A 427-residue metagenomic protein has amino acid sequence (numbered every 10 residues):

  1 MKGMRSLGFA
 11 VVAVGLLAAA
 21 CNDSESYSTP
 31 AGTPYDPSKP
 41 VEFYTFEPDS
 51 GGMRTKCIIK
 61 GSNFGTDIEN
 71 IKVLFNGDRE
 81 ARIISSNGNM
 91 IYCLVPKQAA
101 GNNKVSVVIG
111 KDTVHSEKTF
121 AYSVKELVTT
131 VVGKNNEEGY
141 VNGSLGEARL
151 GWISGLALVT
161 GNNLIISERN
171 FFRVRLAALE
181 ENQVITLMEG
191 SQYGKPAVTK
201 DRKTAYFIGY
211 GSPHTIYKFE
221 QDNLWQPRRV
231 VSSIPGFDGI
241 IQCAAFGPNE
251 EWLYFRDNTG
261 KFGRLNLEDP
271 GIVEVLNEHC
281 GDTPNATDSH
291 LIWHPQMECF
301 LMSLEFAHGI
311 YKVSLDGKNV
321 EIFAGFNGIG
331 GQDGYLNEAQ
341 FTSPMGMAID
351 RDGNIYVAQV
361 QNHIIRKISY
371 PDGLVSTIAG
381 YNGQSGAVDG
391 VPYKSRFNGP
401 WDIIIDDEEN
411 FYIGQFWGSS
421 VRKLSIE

Functional and structural regions predicted by a protein language model:
L17-A20: C-terminal motif of bacterial Sec signal peptides marking the signal peptidase cleavage site
N22-T66, D112-V124, T129: Beta-strand/beta-sandwich contexts
I59, V124-S154, E181-G194, D222-Q242 (+3 more regions): Gly/Pro-rich loop segments of beta-rich domains
L158-G161, V198-R202, F246-E250, W293-M297 (+2 more regions): Residue-level detector of Asp-centered blade-edge/turn motifs that repeat once per structural unit in beta-propeller
G161, E168-R169, I208-S212, N249 (+5 more regions): Short loop/turn segments immediately following the C-termini of beta-strands
N163-I166, T204-F207, W252-F255, C299-M302 (+2 more regions): Conserved beta-propeller blade signature
F172-L176, H214-K218, G260-R264, H308-K312 (+2 more regions): A short loop-to-beta-strand structural motif that recurs across blades of beta-propeller domains
N398-E427: Blade-level signature of beta-propeller repeat domains, shared across WD40, Kelch, NHL, RCC1 and BNR/Asp-box propellers
